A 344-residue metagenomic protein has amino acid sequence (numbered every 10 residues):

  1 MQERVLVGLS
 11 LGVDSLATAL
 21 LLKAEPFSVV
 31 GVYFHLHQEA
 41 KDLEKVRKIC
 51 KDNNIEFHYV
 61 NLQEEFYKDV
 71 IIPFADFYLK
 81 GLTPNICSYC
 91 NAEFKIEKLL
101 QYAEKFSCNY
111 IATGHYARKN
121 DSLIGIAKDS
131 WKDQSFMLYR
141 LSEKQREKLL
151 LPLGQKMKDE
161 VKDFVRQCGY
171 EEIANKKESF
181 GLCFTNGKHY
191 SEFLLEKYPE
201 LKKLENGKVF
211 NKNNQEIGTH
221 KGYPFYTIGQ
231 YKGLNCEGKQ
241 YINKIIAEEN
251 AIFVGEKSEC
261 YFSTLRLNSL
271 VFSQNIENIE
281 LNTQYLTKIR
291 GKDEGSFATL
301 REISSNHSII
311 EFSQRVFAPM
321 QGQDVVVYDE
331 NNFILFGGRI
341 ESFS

Functional and structural regions predicted by a protein language model:
M1-Y139, D159-E160, R166, I242 (+1 more regions): ATP-dependent adenylation/nucleotidyltransferase module used to activate substrates
Q2, A112-R118, I124-S344: AMP-forming adenylation/ATP pyrophosphatase catalytic core
